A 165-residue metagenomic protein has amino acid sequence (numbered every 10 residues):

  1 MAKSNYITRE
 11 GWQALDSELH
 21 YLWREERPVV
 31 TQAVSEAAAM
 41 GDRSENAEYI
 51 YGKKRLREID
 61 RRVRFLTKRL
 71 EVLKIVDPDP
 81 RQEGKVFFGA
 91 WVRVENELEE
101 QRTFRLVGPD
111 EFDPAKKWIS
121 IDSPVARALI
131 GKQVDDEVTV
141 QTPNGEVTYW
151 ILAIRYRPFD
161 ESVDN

Functional and structural regions predicted by a protein language model:
M1-L73, D79: N-terminal intrinsically disordered, low-complexity, charge/repeat-rich segments that act as generic
V76-E161: Non-DNA-binding regulatory cores of transcription-related proteins, predominantly C-terminal effector-binding
D164-N165: Glycine- and charge-enriched low-complexity intrinsically disordered segments
